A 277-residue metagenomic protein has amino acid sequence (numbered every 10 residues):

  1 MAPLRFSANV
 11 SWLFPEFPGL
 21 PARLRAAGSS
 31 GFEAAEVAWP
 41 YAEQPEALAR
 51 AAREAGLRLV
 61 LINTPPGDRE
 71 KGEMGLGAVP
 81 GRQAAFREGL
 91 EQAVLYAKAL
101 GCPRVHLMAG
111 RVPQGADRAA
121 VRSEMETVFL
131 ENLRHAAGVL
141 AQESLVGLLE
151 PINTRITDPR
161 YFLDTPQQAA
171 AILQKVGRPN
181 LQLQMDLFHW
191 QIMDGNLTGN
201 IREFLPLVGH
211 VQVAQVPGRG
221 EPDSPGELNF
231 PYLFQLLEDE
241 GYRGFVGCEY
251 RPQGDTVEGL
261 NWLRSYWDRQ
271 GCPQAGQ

Functional and structural regions predicted by a protein language model:
A2-G31, R53, Q92, G101-P103 (+1 more regions): Histidine-acidic metal/acid-base catalytic patches
W12-F14, Y41, P65-D68, A109-P113 (+4 more regions): Active-site-proximal loop/turn and secondary-structure-junction residues that shape catalytic pockets, frequently
F32-A42: A short beta-strand-loop structural module common to alpha/beta enzyme folds
E36, V60-N63, H106, L148 (+2 more regions): Conserved beta-strand positions in the central sheet of alpha/beta enzyme cores
A42-A51, L228: Active-site-adjacent beta->alpha loops and helix N-cap segments on the catalytic face of soluble alpha/beta enzymes
R50-T64, Y96-K98: Glycine-rich, aromatic-flanked loop segments that form ligand/cofactor-binding clefts across common enzyme folds
E54, L76-Q182, I192, P273: Active-site acidic/histidine proton-transfer and metal-coordination neighborhood in alpha/beta enzyme cores
R69-G77: Active-site gating loops and adjacent loop-to-helix segments of metal-dependent hydrolytic enzymes
